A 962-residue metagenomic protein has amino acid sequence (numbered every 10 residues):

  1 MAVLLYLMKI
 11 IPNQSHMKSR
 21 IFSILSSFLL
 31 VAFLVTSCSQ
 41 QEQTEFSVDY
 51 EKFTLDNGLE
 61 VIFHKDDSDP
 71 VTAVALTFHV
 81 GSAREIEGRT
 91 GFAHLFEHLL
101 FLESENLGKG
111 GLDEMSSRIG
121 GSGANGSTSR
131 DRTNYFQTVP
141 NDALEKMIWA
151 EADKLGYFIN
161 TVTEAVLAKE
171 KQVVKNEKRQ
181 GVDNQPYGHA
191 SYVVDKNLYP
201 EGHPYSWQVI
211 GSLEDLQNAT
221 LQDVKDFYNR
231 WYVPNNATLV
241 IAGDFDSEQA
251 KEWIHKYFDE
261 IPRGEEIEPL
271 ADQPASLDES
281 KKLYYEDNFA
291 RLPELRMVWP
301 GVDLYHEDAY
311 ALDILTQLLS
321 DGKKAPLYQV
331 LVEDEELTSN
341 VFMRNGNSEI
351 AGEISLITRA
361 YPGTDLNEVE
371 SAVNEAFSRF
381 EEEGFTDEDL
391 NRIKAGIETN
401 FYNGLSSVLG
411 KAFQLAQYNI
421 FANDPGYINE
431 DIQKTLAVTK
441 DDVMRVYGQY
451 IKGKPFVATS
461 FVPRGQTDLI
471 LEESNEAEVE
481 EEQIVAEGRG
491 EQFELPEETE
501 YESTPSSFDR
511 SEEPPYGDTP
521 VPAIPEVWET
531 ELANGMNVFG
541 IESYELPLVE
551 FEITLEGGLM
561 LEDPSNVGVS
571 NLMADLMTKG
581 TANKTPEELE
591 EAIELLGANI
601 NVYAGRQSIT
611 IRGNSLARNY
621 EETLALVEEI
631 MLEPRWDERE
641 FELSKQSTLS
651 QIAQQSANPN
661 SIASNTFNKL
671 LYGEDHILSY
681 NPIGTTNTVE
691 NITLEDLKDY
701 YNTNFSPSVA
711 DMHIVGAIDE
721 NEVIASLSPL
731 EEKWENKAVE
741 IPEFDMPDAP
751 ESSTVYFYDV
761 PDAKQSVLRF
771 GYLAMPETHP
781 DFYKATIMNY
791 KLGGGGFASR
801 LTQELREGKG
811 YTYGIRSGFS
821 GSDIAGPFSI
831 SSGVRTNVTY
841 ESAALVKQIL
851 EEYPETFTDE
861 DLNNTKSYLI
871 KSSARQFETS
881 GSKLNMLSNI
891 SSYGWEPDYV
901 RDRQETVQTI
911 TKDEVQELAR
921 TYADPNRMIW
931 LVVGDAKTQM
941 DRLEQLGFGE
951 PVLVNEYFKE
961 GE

Functional and structural regions predicted by a protein language model:
V3-H16: Short, Lys/Arg-enriched N-terminal segments with co-localized hydrophobic residues within the first ~10-30 amino acids
Q14-S26: Bacterial N-terminal signal peptides that target proteins for export
L25-V35: Bacterial N-terminal signal peptides
C38-E60, D246-D287, E294, Q329 (+6 more regions): Proteolytic maturation boundary segments
H64, D69-E85, G91-L95, G110-Y157 (+19 more regions): M16 family metallopeptidases and their MPP-like homologs
A152-V162, Y257-E265, N374-G384, I630-W636 (+3 more regions): A common structural junction motif
V174-G181, Q273-E286, I393-G404, S615-L616 (+3 more regions): Short, conserved secondary-structure transition motifs
